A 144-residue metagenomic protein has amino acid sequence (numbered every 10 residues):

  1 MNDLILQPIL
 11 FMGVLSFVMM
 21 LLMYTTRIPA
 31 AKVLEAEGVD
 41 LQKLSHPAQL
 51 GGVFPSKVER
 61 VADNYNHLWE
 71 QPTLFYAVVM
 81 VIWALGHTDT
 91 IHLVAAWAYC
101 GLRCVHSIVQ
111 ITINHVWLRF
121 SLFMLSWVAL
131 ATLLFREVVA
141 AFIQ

Functional and structural regions predicted by a protein language model:
D3-L44: N-terminal signal-anchor transmembrane alpha helix
L10-L21, Q71-L74, W97-C104, M124-F135: Hydrophobic alpha-helical transmembrane segments of multipass integral membrane proteins
K43-Y65: Short membrane-interface loop/juxtamembrane segments of multi-pass integral membrane proteins
N66-V81: Core segments of transmembrane alpha-helices that mediate helix-helix packing or line hydrophobic substrate/ligand
A77-Y99: Short alpha-helical packing/oligomerization segments
M80-A84, C104-I108, V138: Alpha-helical transmembrane segments of multipass membrane proteins
V105-A129: Interfacial loop-to-transmembrane junctions
L133-Q144: Juxtamembrane boundary at the C-terminal end of a transmembrane helix
